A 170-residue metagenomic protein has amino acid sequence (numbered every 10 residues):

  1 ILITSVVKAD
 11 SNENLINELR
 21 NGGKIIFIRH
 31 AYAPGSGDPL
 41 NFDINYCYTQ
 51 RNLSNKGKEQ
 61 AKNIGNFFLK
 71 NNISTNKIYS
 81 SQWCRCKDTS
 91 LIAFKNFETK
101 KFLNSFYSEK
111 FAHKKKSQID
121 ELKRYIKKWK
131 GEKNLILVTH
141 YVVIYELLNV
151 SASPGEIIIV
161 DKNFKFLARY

Functional and structural regions predicted by a protein language model:
I1-I3: Bacterial N-terminal signal peptides
S5-A9: Sec/Tat signal peptide C-region and signal peptidase I cleavage site
D10-K110, V150-Y170: Active-site-proximal alpha-helix that buttresses catalytic centers in soluble enzyme cores
K56-Q60, K114-E121: Soluble or luminal CAZymes and related metallo-dependent hydrolases
I64-N72, S117-R124, V138-Y145: Noncatalytic linker/hinge segments flanking ATPase motor cores
L103-A112, I119, K123-I126: All-alpha RGS (Regulator of G-protein Signaling) helical domain and cognate RGS-like helical scaffolds
K123-Y170: Active-site-adjacent alpha-helix immediately C-terminal to a catalytic or transition-state-stabilizing loop
